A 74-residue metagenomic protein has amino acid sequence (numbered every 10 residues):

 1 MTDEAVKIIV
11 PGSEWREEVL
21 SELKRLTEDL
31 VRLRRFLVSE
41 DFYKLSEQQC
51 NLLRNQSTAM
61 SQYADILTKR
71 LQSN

Functional and structural regions predicted by a protein language model:
T2-N74: Extended, charge-rich alpha-helical interface modules
